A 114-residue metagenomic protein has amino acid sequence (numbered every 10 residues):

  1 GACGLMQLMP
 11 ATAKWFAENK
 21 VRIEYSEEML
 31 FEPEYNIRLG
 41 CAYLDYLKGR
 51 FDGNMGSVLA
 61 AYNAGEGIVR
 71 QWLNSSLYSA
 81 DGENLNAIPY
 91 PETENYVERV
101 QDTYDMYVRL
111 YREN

Functional and structural regions predicted by a protein language model:
G1-I23, Y35-Y43, V100: Substrate-binding/active-site groove segments that recognize and process beta-1,4-linked N-acetyl-hexosamine
A2-C3, I23-P33, L47-G49, E83-Y90: Second-shell loop/turn segments in exported
A17, L44-D45, Y62, Y104: Generic helix-packing signal
Y25-E28, R50-A61, N114: Surface-exposed patches in mature extracellular/periplasmic domains of secreted proteins
L30, E34-R38, G56, E94: Non-membrane alpha-helical structural segments and their capping/turn regions in soluble enzymes
E32, D52, D105-R109: A general structural signal for short secondary-structure boundary/capping elements
S57-N114: Catalytic and substrate-binding regions of cell-wall glycan-acting enzymes that process beta-1,4-linked
